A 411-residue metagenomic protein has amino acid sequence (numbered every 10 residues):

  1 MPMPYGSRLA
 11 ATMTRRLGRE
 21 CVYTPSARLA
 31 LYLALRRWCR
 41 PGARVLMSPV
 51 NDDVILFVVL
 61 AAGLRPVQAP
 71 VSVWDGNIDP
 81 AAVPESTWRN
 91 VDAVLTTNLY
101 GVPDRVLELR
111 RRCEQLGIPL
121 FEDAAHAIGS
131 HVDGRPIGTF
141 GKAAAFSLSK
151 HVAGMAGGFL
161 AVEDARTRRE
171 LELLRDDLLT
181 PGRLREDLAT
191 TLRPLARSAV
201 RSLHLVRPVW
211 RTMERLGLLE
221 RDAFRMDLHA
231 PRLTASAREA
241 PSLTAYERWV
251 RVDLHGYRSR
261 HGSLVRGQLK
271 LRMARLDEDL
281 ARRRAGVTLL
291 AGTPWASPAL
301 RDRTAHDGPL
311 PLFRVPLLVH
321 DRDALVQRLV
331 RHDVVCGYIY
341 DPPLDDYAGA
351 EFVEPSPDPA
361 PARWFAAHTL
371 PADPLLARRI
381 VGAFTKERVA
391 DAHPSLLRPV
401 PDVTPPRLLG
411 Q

Functional and structural regions predicted by a protein language model:
M1-L29, R37, V50, R283: Conserved N-terminal alpha-helix of the aminotransferase class I/II PLP-enzyme fold
A11, L29, R36-Q115, P119-H131: PLP-dependent aminotransferase-like
R28, R232-L276, L280, R284-A291 (+1 more regions): Conserved glycine-rich beta-strand-loop-beta hairpin in the small C-terminal domain of fold type I
T139-D176, T212, L218-L219, P231: Active-site PLP attachment segment
A161, P316-H320: Short hydrophobic/aromatic beta-strand micro-patches that form the beta-sheet surface supporting nucleotide- or nucleic
R168-R169, D321-R328, A377-G382: Short, conserved charged micro-motifs
L173-S242: Non-catalytic, alpha-helical, charged scaffold/linker segments that couple or flank catalytic or architectural cores
P181-L188, R301-G308, R322-A366, V389-R407: Conserved PLP cofactor-binding pocket of PLP-dependent enzymes
